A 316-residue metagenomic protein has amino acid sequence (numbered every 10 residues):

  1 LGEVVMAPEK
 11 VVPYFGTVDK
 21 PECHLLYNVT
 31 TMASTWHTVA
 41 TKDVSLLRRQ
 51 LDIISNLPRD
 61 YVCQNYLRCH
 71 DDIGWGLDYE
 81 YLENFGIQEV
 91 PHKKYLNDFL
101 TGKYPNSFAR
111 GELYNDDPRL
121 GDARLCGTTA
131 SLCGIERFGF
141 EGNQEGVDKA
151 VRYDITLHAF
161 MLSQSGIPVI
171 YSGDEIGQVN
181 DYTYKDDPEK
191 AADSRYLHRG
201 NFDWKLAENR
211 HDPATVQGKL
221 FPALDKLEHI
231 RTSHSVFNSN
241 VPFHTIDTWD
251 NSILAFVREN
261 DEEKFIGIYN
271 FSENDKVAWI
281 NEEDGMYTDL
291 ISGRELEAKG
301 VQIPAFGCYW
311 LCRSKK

Functional and structural regions predicted by a protein language model:
L1-K316: Active-site and adjacent substrate-binding regions of carbohydrate-active enzymes
